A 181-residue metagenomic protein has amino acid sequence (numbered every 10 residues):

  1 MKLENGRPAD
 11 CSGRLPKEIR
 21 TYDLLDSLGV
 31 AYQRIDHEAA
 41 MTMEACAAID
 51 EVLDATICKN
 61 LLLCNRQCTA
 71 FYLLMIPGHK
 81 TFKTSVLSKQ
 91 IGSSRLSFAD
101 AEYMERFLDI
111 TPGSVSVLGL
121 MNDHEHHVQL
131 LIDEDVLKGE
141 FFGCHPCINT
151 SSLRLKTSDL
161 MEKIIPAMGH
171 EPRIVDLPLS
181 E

Functional and structural regions predicted by a protein language model:
M1-E181: Extended, low-hydrophobicity, polar/charged segments
